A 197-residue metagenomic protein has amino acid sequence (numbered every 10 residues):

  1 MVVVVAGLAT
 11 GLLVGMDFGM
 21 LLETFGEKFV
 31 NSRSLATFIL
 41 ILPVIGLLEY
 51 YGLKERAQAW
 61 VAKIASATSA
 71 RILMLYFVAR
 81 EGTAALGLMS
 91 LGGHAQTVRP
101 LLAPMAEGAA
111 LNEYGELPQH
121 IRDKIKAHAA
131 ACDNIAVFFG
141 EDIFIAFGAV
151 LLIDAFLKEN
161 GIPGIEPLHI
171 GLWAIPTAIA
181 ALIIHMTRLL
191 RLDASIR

Functional and structural regions predicted by a protein language model:
M1-P43, L47, R56-W60: Hydrophobic transmembrane alpha-helices of multi-pass solute/ion transporters
F18-F29, A57-A65, L101-A109, H128 (+1 more regions): Hydrophobic alpha-helical segments of integral membrane proteins, encompassing both true transmembrane helices
R33-S34, G46-E55, L86-P100, F138-F147: Short helix-coil transition sites and intra-membrane helix breaks within transmembrane domains of multi-pass
G46-Y51, E55, T68, I72 (+3 more regions): Transmembrane alpha-helical segments of multi-pass membrane transport proteins and ion-pumping complexes
I64-A110: Hydrophobic alpha-helical transmembrane segments of multi-pass integral membrane proteins, predominantly secondary
A70-A85, Y114-V137, I165-I179: Alpha-helical transmembrane segments of multi-pass membrane proteins
G93, L157-R197: Juxtamembrane and boundary regions of transmembrane helices in multi-pass small-molecule transporters and channels
E107-H128, L189-R197: Intrinsically disordered, low-complexity non-transmembrane regions of multi-pass membrane transporters
